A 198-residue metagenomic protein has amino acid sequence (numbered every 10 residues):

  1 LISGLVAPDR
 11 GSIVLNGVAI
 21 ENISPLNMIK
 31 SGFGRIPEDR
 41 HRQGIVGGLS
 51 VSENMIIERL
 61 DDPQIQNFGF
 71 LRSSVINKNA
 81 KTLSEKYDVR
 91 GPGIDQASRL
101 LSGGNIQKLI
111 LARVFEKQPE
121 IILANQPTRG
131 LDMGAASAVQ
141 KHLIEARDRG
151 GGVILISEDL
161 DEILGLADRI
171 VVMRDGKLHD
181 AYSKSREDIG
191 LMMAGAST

Functional and structural regions predicted by a protein language model:
L1-T198: Glycine-rich phosphate-binding loops of nucleotide-dependent enzymes
